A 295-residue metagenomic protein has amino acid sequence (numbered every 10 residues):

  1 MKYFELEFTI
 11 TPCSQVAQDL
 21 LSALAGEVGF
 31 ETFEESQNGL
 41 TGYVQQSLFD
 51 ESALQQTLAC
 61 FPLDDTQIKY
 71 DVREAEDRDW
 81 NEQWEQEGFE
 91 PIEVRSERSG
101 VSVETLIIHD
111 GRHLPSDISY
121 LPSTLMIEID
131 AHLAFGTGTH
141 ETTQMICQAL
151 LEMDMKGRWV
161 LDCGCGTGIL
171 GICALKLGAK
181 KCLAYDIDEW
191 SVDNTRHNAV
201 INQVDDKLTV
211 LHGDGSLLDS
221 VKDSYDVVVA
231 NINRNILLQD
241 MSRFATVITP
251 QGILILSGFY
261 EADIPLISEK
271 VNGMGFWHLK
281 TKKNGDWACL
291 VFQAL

Functional and structural regions predicted by a protein language model:
K2-S116: N-terminal auxiliary segments of SAM/dcSAM-dependent transferases
Q45-F49, A53, K156-W159, F244 (+1 more regions): Accessory recognition modules or surfaces
D65-K69, E104, S123, K180 (+1 more regions): A short helix-to-beta-strand connector/capping loop
S116, Q148, I187-L295: S-adenosylmethionine
I127-E128, L161: Conserved beta-strand elements of the Class I
L133, T137-S216: Conserved SAM/SAH cofactor-binding pocket of Class I
